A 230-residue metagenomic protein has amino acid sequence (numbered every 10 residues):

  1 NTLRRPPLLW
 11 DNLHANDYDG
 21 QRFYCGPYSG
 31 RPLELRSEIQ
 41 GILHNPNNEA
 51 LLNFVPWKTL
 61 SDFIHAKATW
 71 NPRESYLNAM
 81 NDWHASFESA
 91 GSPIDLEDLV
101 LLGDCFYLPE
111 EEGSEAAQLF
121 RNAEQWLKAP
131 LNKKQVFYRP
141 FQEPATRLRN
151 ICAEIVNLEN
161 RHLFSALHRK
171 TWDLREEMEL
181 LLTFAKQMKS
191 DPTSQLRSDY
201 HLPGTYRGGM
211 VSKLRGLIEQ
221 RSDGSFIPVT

Functional and structural regions predicted by a protein language model:
N1-E74: Catalytic-core regions of glycoside hydrolase
T69-T230: C-terminal functional modules
